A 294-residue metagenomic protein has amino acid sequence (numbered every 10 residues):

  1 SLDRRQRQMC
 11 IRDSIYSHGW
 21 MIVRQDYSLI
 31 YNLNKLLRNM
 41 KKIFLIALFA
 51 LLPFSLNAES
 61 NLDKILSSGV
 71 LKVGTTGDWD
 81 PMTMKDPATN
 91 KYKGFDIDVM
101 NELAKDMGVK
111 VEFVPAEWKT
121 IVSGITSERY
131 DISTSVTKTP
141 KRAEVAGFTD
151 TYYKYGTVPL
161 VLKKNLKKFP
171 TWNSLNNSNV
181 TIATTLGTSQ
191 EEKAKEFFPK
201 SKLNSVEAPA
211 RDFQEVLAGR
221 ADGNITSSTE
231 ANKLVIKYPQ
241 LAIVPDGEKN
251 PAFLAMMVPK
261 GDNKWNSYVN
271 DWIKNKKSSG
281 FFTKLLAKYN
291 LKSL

Functional and structural regions predicted by a protein language model:
S1-S14: Single conserved hydrophobic/aromatic residue that forms the stacking wall/gate of nucleotide- or nucleobase-binding
E59-V136, E144: Extracytoplasmic small-molecule ligand-binding "clamshell" domains of the periplasmic binding protein/Venus flytrap
S60, S189-L203, I243-P245, I273-L294: Ligand-binding clefts/hinges and TM-proximal coupling segments of bilobed small-molecule sensing domains
L62, K163-V180: Flexible hinge/capping segments at coil-to-helix
G69-T75, K93, W172-G187: Short loop->beta-strand "edge-of-pocket" segments that line small-molecule binding or catalytic clefts across diverse
G77, K154-V161, S228, N232-K274 (+1 more regions): Periplasmic-binding protein-like
I97-D98, E112-S123, N204-A218, A252: Short helix-initiation/N-cap motifs at beta->coil->alpha
K119-S123, V136-E144, E192-E196, Q214-N250: A ligand-binding cleft/hinge motif common to bilobed small-molecule-binding domains
